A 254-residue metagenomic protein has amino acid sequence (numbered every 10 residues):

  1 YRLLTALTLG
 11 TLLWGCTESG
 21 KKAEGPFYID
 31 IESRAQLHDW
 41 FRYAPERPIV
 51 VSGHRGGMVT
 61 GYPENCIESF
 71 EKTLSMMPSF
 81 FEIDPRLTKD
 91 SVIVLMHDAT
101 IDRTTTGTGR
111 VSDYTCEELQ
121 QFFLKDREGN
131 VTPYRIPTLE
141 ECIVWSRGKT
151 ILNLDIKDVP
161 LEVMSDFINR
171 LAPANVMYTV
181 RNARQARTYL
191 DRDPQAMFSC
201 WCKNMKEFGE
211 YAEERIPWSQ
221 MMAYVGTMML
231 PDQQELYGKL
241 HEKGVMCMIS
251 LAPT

Functional and structural regions predicted by a protein language model:
Y1-R2: Positively charged n-region of N-terminal signal peptides that target proteins for export
T5-L12: Bacterial N-terminal signal peptides
C16-T254: Phosphate-group recognition and catalysis centered on beta-loop-alpha active-site segments
